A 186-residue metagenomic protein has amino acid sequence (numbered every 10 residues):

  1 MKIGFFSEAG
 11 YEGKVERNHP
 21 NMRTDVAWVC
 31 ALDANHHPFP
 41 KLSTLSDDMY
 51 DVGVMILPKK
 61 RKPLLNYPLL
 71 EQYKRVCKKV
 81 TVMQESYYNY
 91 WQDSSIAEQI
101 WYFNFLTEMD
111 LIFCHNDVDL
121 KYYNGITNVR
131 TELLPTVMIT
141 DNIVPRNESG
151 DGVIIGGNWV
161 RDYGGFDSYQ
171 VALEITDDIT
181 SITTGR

Functional and structural regions predicted by a protein language model:
M1-H37, F166-L173: Short, charged N-terminal beta->alpha structural module
M1-I3, E8-A9, Y50, V144-V153: A short, charged/proline- and glycine-enriched loop that marks the coil->beta-strand transition at the N-terminal
G4, E8, A31-N124: Extended catalytic core of nucleotide-activated donor transferases of GT-like folds
S7, Q84, C114-N116, P135 (+2 more regions): Short beta-strand/turn micro-motifs composed of small residues that flank or help shape donor/cofactor-binding pockets
E16-R17, N21, I139-R186: Conserved catalytic-core segment of nucleotide-activated headgroup transferases in glycan assembly
L45-D48, K121-I126, I143-E148, R186: Short loop/helix-cap segments at secondary-structure boundaries that form the rim of catalytic
D110-Y122, N128-I143: Donor nucleotide-sugar binding/catalytic pocket of nucleotide-sugar-dependent glycosyltransferases
